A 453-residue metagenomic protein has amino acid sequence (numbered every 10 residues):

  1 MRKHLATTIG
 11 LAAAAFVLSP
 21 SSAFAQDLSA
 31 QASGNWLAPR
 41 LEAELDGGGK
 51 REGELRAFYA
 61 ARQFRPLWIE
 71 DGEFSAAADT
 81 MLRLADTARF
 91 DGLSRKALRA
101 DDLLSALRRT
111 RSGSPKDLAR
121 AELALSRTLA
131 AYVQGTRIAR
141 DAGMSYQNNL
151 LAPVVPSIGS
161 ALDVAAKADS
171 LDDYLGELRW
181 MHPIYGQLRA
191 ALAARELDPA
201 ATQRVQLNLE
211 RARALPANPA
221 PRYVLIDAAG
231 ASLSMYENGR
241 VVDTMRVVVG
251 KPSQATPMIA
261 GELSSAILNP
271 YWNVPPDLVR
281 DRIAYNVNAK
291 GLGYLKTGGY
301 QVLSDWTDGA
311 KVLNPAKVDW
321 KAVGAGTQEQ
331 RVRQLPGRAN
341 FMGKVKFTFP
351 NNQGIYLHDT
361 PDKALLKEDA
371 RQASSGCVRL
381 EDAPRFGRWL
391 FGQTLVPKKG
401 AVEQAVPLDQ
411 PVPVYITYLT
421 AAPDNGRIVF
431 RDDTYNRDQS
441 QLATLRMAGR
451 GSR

Functional and structural regions predicted by a protein language model:
M1-G10: Bacterial N-terminal signal peptides that target proteins for export
A15-F24: C-terminal segment of classical bacterial N-terminal signal peptides
F24-G53, A60, L123, R127-A131 (+5 more regions): Well-ordered beta-sheet/strand-loop patches within structured domains
Q26-N148: Cationic-aromatic interfacial patches
